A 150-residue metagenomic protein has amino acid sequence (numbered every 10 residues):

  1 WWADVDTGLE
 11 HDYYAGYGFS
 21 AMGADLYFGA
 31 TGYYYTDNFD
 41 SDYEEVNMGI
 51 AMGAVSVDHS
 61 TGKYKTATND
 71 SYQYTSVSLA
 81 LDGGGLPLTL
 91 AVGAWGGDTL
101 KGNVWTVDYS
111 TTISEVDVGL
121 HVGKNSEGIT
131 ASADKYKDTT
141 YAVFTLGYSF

Functional and structural regions predicted by a protein language model:
W1-F150: Outer-membrane beta-barrel proteins
